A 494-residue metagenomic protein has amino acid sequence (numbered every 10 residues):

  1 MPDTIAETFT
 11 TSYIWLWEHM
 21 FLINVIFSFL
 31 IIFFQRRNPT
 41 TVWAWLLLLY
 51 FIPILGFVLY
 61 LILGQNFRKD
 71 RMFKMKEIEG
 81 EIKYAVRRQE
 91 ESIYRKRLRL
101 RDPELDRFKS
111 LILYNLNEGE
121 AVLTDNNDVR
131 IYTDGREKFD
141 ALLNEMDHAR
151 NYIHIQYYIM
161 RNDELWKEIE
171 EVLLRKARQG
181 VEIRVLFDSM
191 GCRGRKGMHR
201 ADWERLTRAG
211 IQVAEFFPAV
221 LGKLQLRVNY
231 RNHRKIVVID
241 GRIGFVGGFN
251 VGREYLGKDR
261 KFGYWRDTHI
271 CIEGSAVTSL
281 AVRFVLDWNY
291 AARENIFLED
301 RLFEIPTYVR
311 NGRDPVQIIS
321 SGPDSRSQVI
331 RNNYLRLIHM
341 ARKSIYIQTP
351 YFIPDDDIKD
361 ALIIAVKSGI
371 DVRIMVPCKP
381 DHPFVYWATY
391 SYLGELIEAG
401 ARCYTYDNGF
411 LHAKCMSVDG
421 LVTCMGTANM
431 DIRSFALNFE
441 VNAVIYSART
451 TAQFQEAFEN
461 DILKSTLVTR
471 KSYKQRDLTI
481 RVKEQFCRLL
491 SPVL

Functional and structural regions predicted by a protein language model:
M1-N332, R336, M340, I364 (+7 more regions): N-terminal localization/anchoring segments of enzymes in phospholipid and broader phosphate metabolism
A209, D371, M375-H382, T389-Y390 (+2 more regions): Cytochrome P450 I-helix active-site segment
A341, Y351-R373, P377, H382: Helical hairpin unit composed of two closely spaced alpha helices linked by a short loop
I347-T349, Y406, M425-G426: Thr-Gly-centered strand-to-loop micro-motif
D357-K359, Y386-A388, V418: Histidine/acidic-residue-rich catalytic or RNA/ligand-binding cores of hydrolases and nuclease-related proteins
K414: Catalytic-core elements of nucleic-acid end-processing and repair enzymes
